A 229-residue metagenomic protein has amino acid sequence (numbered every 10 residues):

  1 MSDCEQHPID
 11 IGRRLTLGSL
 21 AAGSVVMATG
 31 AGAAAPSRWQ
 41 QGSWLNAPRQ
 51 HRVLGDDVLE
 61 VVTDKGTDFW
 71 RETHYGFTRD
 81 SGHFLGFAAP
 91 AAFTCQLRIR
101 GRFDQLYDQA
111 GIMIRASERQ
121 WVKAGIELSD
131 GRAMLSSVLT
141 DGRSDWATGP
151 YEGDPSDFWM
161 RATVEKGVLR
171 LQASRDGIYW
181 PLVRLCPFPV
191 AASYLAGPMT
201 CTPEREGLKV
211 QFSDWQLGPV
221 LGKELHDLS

Functional and structural regions predicted by a protein language model:
M1-I11, A22: N-terminal secretory signal peptides
G18-S19: Sec-dependent N-terminal signal peptides
A28-T29: N-terminal signal peptide c-region/cleavage motif recognized by signal peptidases
A34-S229: Extracellular glycan-recognition regions
